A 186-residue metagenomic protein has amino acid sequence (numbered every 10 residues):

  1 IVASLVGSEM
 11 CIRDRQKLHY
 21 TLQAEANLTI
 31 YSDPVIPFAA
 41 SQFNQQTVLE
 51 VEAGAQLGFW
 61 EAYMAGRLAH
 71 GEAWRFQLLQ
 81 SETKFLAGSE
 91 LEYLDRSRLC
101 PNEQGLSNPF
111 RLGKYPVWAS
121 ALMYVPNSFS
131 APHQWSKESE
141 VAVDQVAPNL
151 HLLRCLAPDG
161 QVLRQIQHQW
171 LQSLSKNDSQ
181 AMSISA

Functional and structural regions predicted by a protein language model:
I1-G7, C11-I12: Single conserved hydrophobic/aromatic residue that forms the stacking wall/gate of nucleotide- or nucleobase-binding
S4, V51-A53, K137: Short, structurally constrained coil/turn elements that cap an alpha-helix or connect an alpha-helix to the following
L5-V6, Q42, P116: Generic structural microfeature
R13-E72: Internal, conserved structured core segments that host functional sites
E61-A186: A structural signal for small-residue-enriched, beta-sheet-centric alpha/beta enzyme cores and oligomeric scaffold folds
